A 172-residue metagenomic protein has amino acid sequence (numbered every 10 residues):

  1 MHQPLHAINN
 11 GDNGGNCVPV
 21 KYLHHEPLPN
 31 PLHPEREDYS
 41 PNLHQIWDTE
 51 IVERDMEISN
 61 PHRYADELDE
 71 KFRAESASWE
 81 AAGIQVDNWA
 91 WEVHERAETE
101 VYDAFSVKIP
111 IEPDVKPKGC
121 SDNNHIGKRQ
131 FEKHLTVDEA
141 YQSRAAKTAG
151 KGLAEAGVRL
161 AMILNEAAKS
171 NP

Functional and structural regions predicted by a protein language model:
P4-P172: C-terminal accessory segments of proteins
